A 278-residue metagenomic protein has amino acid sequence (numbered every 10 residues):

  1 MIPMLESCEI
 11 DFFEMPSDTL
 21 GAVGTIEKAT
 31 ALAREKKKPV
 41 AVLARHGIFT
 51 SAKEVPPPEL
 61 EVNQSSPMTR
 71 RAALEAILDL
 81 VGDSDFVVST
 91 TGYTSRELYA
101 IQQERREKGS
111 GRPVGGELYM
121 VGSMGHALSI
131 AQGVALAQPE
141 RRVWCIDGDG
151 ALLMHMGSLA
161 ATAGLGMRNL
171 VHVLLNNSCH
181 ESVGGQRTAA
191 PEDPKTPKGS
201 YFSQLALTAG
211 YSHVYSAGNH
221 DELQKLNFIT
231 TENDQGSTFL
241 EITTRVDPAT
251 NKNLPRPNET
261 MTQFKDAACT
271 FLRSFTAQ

Functional and structural regions predicted by a protein language model:
M1-K38, L43-A44, V55-L60, K225-T231: Internal gly/pro-rich beta-alpha loop/helix module that stabilizes soluble enzyme cofactors or their anionic handles
E6, E75, A100-S274: Thiamine diphosphate
D11, P39, F86, S212-H213: Residue-level detector of anion-binding/catalytic polar loops
P16-I26, M68, G150-H155, N219-D221: Active-site glycine- and acidic-residue-rich loops that bind and position anionic ligands or nucleotide-like cofactors
P16-S17, A44-H46, L174, I242-T244: Short, structured patches in soluble enzyme cores that scaffold and shape functional sites
D18-G24, I48-T50, S95, H126 (+2 more regions): A short acidic, often aromatic-flanked loop/helix-cap motif at beta-alpha or helix-coil junctions that lines enzyme
T25-D79, D83, R245, A249-Q278: Phosphate/diphosphate-binding glycine-rich loops and adjacent basic-rich segments that engage nucleotide
P56-A127: Active-site diphosphate/adenylate-binding microenvironment
